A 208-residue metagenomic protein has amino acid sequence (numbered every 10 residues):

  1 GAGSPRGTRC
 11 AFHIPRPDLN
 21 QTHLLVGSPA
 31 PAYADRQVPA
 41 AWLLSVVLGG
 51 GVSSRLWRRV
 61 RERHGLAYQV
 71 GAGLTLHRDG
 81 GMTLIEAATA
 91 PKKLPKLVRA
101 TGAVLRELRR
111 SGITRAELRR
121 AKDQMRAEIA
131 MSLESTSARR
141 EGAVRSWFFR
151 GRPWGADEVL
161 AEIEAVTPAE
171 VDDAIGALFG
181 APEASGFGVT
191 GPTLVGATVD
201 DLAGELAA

Functional and structural regions predicted by a protein language model:
G1-D35, V46-K96, E117, G142 (+2 more regions): Non-catalytic beta-strand/loop surface segments
G1-R6, A103, E107-S135, R139 (+1 more regions): Acidic/histidine-enriched alpha-helical segments
Y33-P39, S137: Structural motif
T89, V189-G191: Short beta-strand/turn micro-motifs composed of small residues that flank or help shape donor/cofactor-binding pockets
A100-V104, A174-I175: Active-site-proximal alpha-helical segments within enzyme catalytic domains
S132-A165: Scaffold signal of the M16-like zinc-metallopeptidase fold and its non-catalytic homologs
E183-V189: Short loop-to-beta-strand entry elements in the cores of soluble alpha/beta enzymes
